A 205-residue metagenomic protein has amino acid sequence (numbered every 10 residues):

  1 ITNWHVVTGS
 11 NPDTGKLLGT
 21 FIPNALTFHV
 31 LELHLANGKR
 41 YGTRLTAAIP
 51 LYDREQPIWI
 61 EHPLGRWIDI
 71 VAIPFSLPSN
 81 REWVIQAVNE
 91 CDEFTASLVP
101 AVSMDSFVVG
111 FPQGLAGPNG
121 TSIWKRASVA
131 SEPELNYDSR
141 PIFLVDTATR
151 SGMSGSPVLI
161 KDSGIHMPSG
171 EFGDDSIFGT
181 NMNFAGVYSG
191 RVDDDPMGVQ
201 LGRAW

Functional and structural regions predicted by a protein language model:
I1-N3, N11, I68-A72: N-terminal activation segment of mature serine protease catalytic domains
N3-V6, G110, L115, F184-D194: Short beta->alpha transition motifs characteristic of CBS
V6-V7, P78: Acidic glycine-/aspartate-rich tracts in secreted/extracellular proteins
T8-S10, G152: A short local loop/turn or secondary-structure capping micro-motif enriched for an aromatic residue
S10-K16: Short secondary-structure capping/turn segments at boundaries of alpha-helices and beta-strands
K16-I142, D146-T147, S151, G155 (+4 more regions): Serine endopeptidase catalytic core focused on the charge-relay Asp
G164-W205: C-terminal cap/linker of serine protease catalytic domains
